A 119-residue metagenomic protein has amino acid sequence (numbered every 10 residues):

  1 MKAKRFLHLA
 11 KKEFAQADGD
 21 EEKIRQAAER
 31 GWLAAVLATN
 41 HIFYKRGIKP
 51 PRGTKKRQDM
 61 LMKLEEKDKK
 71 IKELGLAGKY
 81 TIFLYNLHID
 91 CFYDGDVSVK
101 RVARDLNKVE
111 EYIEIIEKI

Functional and structural regions predicted by a protein language model:
M1-I24, E111: Charged alpha-helical initiation segments
K2, Q26, R101-R104: Alpha-helical initiation/capping and key positions within long helical/coiled-coil segments
K11, A17-D18, A35, I42-F43 (+1 more regions): A conserved position within tetratricopeptide repeats
I24-I48: Hydrophobic alpha-helical packing segments in soluble, helical-rich domains
F43-I119: Long, charged low-complexity segments
